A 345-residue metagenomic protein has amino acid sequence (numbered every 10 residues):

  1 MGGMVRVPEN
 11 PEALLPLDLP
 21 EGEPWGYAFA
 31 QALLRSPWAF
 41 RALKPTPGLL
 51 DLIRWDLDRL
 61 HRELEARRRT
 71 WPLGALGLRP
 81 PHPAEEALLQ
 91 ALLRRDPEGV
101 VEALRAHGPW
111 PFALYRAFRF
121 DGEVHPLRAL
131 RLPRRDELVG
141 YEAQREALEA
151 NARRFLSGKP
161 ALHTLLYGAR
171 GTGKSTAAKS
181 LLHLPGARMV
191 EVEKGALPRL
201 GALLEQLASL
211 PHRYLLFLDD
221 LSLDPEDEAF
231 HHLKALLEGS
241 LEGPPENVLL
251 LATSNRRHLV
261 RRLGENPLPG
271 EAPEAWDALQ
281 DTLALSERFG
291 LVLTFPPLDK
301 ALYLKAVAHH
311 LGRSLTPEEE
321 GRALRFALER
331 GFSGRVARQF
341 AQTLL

Functional and structural regions predicted by a protein language model:
M1-A143: AAA+ P-loop ATPase mechanoenzymes
L130-T164: Pre-Walker A (pre-P-loop) alpha-helix and adjacent loop at the N terminus of AAA/AAA+ ATPase modules, a conserved
E142, H183-H212, S222-E226: AAA+/P-loop NTPase substrate/partner-engagement loops
K159-A178: Walker A/P-loop nucleotide-binding motif
R188, P211-L215, P244-L251: Loop/turn-to-beta-strand initiation segments
P225-P273, D277: Conserved catalytic/switch belt of AAA+ P-loop NTPases
S254, G270-L283, G290-Y303: Conserved AAA+ ATPase "SRH/arginine-finger" region at the nucleotide-binding site
V292, P296-L345: C-terminal alpha-helical "lid" subdomain
